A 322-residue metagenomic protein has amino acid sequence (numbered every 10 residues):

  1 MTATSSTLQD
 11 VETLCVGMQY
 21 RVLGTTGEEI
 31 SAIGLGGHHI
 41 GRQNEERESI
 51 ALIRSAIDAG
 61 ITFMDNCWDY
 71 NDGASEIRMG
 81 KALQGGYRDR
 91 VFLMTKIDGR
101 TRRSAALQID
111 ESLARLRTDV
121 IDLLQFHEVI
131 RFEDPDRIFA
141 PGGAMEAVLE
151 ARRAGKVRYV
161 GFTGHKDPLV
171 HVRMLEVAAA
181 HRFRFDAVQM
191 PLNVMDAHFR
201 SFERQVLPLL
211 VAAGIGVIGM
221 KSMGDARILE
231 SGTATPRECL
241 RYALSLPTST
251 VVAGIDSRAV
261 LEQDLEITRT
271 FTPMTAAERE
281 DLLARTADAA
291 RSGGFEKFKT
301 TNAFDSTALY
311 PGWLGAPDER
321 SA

Functional and structural regions predicted by a protein language model:
M1-R90, A147, R153: N-terminal binding-site loop/beta-alpha segment at the start of enzyme catalytic domains that lines or forms
Q19, E48-I53, S75-A82, Q108-S112 (+6 more regions): A general structural detector for well-ordered alpha-helical segments in enzyme core domains, enriched
L23, L35, A56, M64 (+9 more regions): Conserved, mostly hydrophobic/aromatic
G36-R47, M94-S104, F132-R137, I228-A234: Active-site mouth loops of central-metabolism enzymes
H39-G41, W68-Y70, I97-R100, N193-A197 (+1 more regions): Short histidine/acidic/glycine/proline-rich micro-motifs that form metal- and phosphate-coordinating active-site loops
R47, S55-D58, T62, H181-R184 (+1 more regions): Structured C-terminal cap/extension of enzyme domains
T62-D69, M94-K96, R158-T163, Q189-M190 (+1 more regions): Short catalytic-loop micro-motif centered on adjacent basic/acidic residues
R100-Q205, V211-I218: Glycine/proline-rich, positively charged, aromatic-decorated active-site loop/lid region on the catalytic face
